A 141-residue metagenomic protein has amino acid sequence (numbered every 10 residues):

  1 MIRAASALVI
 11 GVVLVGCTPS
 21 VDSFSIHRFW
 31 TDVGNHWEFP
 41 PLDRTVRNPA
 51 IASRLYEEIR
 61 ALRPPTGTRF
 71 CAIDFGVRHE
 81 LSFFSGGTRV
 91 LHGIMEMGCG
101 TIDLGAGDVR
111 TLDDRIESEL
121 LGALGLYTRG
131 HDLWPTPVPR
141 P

Functional and structural regions predicted by a protein language model:
M1-I2: Actinobacteria-biased recognition of intrinsically disordered, low-complexity terminal regions
A5-V15: Bacterial N-terminal signal peptides
G16-P141: Function-determining sites in protein domains
